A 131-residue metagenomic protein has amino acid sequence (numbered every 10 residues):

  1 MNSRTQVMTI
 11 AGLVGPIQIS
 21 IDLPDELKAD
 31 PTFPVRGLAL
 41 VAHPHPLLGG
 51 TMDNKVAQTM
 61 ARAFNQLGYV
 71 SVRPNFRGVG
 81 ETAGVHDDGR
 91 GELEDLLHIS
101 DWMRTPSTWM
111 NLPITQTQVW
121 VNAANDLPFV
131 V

Functional and structural regions predicted by a protein language model:
M1-T9: A domain-start/cap signature at the N-terminus of enzymes
I10-G12, P16-N122, D126: Serine-hydrolase catalytic machinery in alpha/beta-hydrolase-like enzymes
